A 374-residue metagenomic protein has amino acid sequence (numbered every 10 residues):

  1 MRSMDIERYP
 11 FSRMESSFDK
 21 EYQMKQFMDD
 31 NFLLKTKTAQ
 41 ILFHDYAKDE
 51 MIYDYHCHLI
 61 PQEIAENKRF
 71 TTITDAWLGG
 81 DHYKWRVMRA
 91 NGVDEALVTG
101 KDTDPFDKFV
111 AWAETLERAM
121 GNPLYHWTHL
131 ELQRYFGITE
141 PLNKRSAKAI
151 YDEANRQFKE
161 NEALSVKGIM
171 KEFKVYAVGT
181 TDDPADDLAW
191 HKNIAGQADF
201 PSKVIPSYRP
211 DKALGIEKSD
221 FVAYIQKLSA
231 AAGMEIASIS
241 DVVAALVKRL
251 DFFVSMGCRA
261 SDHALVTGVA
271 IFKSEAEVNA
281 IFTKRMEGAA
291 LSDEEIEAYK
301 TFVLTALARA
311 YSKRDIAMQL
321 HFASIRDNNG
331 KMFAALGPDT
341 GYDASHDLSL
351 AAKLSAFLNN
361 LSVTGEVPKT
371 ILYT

Functional and structural regions predicted by a protein language model:
M1-P10: Intrinsically disordered, low-complexity segments enriched in serine/proline and basic residues
F11-Q23: Short, Lys/Arg-enriched N-terminal segments with co-localized hydrophobic residues within the first ~10-30 amino acids
M14, I60-Q62, I325: Alpha-helical and His/Cys-centered functional microenvironments
Q23-R314, E366-T374: Metal-cofactor-binding active-site regions of metalloenzymes
A290-T374: Long, well-ordered mid-to-C-terminal structural blocks that present hydrophobic/aromatic surfaces
